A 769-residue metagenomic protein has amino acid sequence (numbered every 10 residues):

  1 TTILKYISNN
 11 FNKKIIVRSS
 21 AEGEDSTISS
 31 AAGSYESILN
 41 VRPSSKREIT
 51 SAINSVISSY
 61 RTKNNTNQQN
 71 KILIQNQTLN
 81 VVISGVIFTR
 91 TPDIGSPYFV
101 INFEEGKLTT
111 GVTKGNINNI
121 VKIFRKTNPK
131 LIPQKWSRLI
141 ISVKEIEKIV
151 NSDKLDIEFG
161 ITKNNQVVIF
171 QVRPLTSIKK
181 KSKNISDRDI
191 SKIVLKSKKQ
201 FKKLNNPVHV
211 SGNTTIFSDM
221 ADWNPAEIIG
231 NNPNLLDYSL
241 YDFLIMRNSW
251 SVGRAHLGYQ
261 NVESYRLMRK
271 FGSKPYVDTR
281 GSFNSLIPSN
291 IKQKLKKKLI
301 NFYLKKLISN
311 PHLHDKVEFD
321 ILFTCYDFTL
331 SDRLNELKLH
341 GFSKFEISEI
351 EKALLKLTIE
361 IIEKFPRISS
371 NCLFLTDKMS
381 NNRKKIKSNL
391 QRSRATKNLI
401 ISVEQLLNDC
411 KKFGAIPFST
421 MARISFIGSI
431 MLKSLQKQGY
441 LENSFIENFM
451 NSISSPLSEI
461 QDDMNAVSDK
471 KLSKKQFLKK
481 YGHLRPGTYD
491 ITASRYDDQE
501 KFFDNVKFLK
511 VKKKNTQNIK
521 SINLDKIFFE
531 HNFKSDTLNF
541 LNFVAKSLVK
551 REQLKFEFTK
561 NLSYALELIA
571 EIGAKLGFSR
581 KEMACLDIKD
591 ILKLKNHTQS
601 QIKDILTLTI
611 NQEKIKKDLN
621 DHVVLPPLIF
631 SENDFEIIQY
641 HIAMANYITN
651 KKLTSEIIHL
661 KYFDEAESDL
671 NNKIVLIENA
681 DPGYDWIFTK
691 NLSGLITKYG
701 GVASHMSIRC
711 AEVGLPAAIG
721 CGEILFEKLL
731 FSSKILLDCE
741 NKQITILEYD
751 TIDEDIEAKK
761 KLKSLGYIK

Functional and structural regions predicted by a protein language model:
T1-T2, T27-S29, R47-I53, T66-Q69 (+6 more regions): Conserved divalent-metal-coordinating catalytic cores that perform phosphate/pyrophosphate/nucleotidyl transfer
I3-N40, K63-L79, I157-E158, I735: ATP-grasp fold ATP-binding core
I7-S8, I57, R61, T78 (+1 more regions): Short regulatory alpha-helical segment in sensory/regulatory domains of signaling proteins that mediates
I15-A21, S30, N65-K71, L155-D156 (+7 more regions): Short coil/turn segments at secondary-structure boundaries
R18-S19, Q75, L676-N679, I696-Y699: Short His-Asn-centered micro-motif
A31-Y60: Glycine-rich active-site/cofactor-binding loop and its immediate structural neighborhood
S434-Q438, I519-H622: Extended, domain-scale alpha-helical bundle/helix-rich regions
D753-K769: Catalytic domains that recognize anionic headgroups
